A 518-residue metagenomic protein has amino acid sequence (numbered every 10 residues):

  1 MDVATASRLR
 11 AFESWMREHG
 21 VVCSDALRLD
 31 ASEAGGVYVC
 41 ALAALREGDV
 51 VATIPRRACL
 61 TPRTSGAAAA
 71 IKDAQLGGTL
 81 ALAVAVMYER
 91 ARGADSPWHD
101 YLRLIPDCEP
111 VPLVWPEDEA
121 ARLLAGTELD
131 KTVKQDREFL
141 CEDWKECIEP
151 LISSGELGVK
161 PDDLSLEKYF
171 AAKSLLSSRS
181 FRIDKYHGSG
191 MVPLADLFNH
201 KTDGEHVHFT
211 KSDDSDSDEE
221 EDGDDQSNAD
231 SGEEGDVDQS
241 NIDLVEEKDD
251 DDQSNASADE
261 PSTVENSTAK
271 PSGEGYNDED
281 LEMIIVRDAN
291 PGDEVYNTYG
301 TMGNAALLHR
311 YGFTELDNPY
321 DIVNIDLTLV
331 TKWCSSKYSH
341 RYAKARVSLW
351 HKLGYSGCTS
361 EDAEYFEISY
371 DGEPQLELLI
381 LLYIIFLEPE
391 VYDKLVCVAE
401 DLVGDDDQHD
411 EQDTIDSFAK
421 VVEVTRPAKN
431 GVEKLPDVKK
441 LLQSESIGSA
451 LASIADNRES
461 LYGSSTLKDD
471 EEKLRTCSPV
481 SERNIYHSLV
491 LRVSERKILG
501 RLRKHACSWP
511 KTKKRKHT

Functional and structural regions predicted by a protein language model:
M1-D278, E282, R287-D293, E471-K473 (+1 more regions): Accessory low-complexity/Zn-finger-associated flanking regions of SET/PR-domain chromatin methyltransferases
D2-G36, L42-A44, P55-A69, T79 (+8 more regions): Charged low-complexity "KEKE/polyampholyte" interaction tracts
L197, T301-N304: Structured, charged interaction cores in eukaryotic nuclear gene-expression proteins
